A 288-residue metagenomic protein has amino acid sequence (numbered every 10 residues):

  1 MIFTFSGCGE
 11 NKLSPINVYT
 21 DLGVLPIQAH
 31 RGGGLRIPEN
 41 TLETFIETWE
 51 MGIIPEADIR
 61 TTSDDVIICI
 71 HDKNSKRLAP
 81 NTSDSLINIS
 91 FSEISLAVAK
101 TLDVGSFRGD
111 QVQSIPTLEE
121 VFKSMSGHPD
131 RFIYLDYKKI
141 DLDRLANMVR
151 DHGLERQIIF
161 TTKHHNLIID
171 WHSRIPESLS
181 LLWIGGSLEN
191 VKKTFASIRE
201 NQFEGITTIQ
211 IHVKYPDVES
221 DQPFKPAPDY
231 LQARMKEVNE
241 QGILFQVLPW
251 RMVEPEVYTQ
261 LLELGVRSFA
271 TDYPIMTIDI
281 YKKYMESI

Functional and structural regions predicted by a protein language model:
M1-T4: Bacterial N-terminal signal peptides
G7-I288: Phosphate-group recognition and catalysis centered on beta-loop-alpha active-site segments
